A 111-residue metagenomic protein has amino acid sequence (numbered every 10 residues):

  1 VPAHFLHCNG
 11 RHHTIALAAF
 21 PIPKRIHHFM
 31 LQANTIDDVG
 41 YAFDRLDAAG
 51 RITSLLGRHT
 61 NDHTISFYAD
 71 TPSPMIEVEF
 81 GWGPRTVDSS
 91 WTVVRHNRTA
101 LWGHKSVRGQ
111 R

Functional and structural regions predicted by a protein language model:
V1-H13, D44: Core segments of cupin and vicinal oxygen chelate
H13-I15, H59: Aromatic/pi-system hotspot detector in well-structured domains
L17-A19: Amphipathic N-proximal alpha-helical interface segments
P23: Long C-terminal interaction/binding lobes of large macromolecular proteins
L31-Q110: Vicinal oxygen chelate
